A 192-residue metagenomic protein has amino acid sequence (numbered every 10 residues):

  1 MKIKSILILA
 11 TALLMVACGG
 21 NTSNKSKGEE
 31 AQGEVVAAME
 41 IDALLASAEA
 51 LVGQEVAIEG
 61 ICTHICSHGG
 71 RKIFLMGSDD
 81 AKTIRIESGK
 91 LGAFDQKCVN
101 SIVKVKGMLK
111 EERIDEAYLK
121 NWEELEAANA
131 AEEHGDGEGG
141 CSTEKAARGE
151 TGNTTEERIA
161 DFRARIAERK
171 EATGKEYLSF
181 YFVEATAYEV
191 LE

Functional and structural regions predicted by a protein language model:
M1-L7: Bacterial N-terminal signal peptides that target proteins for export
L14-A17: C-terminal motif of bacterial Sec signal peptides marking the signal peptidase cleavage site
G19-E192: OB-fold and OB-like single-stranded nucleic-acid-recognition modules and their adjacent interaction interfaces
